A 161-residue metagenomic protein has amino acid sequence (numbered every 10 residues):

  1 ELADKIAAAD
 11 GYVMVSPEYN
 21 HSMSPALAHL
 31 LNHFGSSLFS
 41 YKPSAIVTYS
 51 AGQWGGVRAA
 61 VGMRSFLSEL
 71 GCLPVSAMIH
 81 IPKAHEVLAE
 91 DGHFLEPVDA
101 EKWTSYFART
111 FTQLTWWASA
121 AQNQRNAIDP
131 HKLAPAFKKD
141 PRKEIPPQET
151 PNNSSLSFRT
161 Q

Functional and structural regions predicted by a protein language model:
E1-P74: Helix-loop-strand module that forms the ligand-binding subsite of alpha/beta enzymes
V75-Q161: Glycine-rich phosphate/pyrophosphate-binding loop and the adjoining helix
